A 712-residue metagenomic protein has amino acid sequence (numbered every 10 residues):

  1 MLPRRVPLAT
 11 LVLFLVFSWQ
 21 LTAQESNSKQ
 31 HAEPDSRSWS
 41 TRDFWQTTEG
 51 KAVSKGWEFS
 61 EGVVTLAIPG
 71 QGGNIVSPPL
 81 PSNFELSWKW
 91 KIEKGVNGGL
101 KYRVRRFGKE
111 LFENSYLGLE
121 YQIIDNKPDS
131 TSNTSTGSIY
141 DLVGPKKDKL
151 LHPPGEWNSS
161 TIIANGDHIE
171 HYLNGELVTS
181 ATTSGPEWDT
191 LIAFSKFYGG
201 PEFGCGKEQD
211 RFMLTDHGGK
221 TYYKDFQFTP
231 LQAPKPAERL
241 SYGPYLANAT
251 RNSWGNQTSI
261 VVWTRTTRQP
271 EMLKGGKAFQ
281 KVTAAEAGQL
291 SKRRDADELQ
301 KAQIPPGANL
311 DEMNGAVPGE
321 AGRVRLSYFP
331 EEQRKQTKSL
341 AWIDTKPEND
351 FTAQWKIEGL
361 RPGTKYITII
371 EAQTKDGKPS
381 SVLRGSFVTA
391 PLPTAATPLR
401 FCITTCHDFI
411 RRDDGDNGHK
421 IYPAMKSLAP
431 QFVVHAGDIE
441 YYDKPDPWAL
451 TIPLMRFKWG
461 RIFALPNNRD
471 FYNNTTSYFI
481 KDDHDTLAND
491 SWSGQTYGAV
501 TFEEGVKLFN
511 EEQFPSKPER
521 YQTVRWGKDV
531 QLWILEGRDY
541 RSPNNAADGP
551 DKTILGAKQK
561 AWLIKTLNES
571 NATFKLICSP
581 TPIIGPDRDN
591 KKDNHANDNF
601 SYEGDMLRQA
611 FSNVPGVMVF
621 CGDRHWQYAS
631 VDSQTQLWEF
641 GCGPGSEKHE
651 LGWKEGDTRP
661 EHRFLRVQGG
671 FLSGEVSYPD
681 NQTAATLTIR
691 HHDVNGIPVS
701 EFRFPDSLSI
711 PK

Functional and structural regions predicted by a protein language model:
M1-A9: Bacterial N-terminal signal peptides that target proteins for export
R5-V6, Y102, T266, T581: Hydrophobic alpha-helical segments, especially transmembrane helices and their immediate juxtamembrane helical caps
A9-S18: Bacterial N-terminal signal peptides
T10, A52, E85, Y116 (+8 more regions): Short beta-strand-initiation
V12, H31-E33, R37-S38, Q46-A52 (+9 more regions): Intrinsically disordered, low-complexity regions enriched in Ser/Pro/Gly/Gln/His and often acidic
E25-P236: Carbohydrate-interacting regions of secretory-pathway proteins
K235-K712: Metal-dependent phosphoester/phosphodiester hydrolase catalytic core
